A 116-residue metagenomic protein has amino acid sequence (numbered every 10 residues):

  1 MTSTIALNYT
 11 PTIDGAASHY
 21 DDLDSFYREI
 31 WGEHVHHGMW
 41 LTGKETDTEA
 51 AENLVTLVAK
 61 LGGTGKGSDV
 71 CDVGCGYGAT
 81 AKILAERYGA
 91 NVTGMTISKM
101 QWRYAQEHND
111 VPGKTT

Functional and structural regions predicted by a protein language model:
M1-E29: N-terminal auxiliary segments of SAM/dcSAM-dependent transferases
S18, K60-T64, L84-E86: Short, charge-rich binding segments
Y20, V58, S98: Conserved hydrophobic/aromatic pocket- or pore-lining residues that grip, position, or stack substrates in active sites
S25, T56, K82: Active-site phosphate/pyrophosphate- and oxyanion-stabilizing loops and adjacent acidic/basic residues in soluble
E33-L41, E45-K66: Conserved alpha-helix/loop element of class I SAM-dependent methyltransferases that forms part of the SAM/SAH-binding
D69-C71, T80-T116: Class I SAM-dependent methyltransferase SAM/SAH-binding core
G74: Conserved S-adenosyl-L-methionine
Y77: Conserved SAM/SAH-binding loop
